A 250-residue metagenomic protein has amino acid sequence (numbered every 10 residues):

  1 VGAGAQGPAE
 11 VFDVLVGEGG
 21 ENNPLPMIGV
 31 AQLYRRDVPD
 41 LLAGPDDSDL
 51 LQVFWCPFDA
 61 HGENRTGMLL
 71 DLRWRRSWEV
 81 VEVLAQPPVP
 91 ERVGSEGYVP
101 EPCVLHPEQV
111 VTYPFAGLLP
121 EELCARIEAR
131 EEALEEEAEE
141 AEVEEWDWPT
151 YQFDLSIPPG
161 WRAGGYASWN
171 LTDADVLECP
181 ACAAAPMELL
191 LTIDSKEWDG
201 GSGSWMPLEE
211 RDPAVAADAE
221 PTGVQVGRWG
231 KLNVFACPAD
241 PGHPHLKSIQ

Functional and structural regions predicted by a protein language model:
V1-Q250: Preference for intrinsically disordered or flexible, low-complexity segments and adjacent hinge/connector residues
